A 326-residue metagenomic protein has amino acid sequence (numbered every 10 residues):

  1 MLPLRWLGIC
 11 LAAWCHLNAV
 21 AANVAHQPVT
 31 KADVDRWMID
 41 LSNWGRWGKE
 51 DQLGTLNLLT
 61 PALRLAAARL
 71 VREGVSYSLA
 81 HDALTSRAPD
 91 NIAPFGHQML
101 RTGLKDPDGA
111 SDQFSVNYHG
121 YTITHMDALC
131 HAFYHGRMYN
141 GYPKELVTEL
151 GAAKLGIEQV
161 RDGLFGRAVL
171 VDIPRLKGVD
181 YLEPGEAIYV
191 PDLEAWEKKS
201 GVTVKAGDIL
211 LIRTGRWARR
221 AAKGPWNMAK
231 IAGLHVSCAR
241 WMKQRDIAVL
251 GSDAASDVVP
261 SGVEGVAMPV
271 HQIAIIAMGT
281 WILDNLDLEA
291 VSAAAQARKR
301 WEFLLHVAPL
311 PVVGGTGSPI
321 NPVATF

Functional and structural regions predicted by a protein language model:
M1-P3: N-terminal secretory signal peptides that target proteins for export/translocation
W6-N18: Bacterial N-terminal signal peptides
A22-F326: Active-/binding-site microenvironments in catalytic and ligand-binding cores
